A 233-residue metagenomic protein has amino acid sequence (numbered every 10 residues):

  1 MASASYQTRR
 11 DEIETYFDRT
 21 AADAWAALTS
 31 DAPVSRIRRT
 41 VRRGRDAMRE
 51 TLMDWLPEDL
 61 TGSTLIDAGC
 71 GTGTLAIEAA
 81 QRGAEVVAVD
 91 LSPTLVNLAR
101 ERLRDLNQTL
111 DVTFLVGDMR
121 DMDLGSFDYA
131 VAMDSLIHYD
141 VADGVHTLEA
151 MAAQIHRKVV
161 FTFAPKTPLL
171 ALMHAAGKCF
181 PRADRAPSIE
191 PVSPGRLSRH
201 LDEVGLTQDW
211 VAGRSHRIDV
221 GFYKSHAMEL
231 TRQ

Functional and structural regions predicted by a protein language model:
M1-D31: N-terminal, positively charged/glycine-rich alpha-helical extensions of SAM-dependent methyltransferases
R42-T61: Conserved alpha-helix/loop element of class I SAM-dependent methyltransferases that forms part of the SAM/SAH-binding
I66, T74-V116: Class I SAM-dependent methyltransferase SAM/SAH-binding core
G71: Conserved glycine-rich SAM-binding loop
V131: A conserved beta-strand element that flanks and buttresses the S-adenosyl-L-methionine
Y139-A150: A short, conserved alpha-helix within the catalytic core of class I
H156-P165: Conserved beta-strand signature within the Rossmann-like core of class I S-adenosyl-L-methionine
S188-L206: Short alpha-helix
